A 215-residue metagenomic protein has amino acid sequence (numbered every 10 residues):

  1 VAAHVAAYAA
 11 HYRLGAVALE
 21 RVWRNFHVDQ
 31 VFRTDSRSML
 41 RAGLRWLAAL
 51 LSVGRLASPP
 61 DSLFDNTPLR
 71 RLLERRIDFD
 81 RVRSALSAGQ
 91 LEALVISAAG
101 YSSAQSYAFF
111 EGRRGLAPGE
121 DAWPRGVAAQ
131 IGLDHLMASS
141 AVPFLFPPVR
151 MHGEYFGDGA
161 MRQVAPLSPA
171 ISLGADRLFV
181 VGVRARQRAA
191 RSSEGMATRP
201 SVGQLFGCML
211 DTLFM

Functional and structural regions predicted by a protein language model:
V1-L63, T67, L73, F110-R125 (+2 more regions): Patatin-like phospholipase
V28-V31, D78, A141: Generic structural signal for secondary-structure transition and capping sites
D61-A98: Active-site periphery "cap/insert" segments of enzyme catalytic domains
S87-F214: Active-site gating loop/helix substructures
